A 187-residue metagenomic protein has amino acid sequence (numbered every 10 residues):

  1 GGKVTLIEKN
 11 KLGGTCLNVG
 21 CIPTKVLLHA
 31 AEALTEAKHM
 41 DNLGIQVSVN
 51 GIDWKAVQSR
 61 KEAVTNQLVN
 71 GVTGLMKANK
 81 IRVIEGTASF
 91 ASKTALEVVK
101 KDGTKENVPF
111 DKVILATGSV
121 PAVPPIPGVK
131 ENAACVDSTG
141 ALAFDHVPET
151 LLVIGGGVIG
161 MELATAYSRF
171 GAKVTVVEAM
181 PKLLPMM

Functional and structural regions predicted by a protein language model:
G2, I7-V147, M180-L184: Glycine-rich flavin
D145-L183, M187: Rossmann-like NAD(P)H-binding beta-loop-alpha module
